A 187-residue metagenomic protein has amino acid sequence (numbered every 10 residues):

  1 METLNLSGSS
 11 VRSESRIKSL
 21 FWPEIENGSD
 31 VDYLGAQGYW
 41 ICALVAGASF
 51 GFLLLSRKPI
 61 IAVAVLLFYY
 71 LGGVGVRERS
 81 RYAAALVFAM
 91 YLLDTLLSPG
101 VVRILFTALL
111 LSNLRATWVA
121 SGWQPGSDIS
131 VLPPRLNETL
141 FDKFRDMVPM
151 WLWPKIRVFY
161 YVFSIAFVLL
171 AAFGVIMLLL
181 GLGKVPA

Functional and structural regions predicted by a protein language model:
E2-A187: Topology signature of small-to-medium multi-pass alpha-helical membrane proteins
